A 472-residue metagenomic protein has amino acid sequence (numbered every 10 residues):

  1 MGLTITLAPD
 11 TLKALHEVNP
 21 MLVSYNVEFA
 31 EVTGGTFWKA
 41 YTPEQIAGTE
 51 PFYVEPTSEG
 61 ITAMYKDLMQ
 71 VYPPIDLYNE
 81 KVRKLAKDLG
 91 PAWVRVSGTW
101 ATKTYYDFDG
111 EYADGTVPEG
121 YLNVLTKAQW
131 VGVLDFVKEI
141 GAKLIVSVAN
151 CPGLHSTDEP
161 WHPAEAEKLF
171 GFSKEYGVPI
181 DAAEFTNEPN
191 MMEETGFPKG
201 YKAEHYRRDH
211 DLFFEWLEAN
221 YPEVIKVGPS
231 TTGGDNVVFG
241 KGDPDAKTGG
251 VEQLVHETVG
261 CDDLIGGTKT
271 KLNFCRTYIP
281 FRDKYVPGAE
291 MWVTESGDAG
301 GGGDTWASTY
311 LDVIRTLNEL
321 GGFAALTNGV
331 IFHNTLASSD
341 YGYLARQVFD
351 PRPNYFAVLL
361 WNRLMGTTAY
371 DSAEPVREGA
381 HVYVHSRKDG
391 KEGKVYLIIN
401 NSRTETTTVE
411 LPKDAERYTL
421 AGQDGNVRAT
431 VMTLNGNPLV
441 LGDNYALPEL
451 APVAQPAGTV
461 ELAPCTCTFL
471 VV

Functional and structural regions predicted by a protein language model:
M1-F185, N190-F239, A246-T248, D283-W292 (+3 more regions): Non-catalytic accessory regions flanking glycosidase/transglycosidase catalytic cores in CAZymes
L122-L125, T258-G301: Glycoside hydrolase catalytic-domain groove-lining segments
P244, L264-L272, W306-V313, L344-P351: Hydrophobic alpha-helical scaffolding
E252-H256: Anion-binding catalytic surfaces of enzymes that hydrolyze or transfer phosphate/sulfate esters
